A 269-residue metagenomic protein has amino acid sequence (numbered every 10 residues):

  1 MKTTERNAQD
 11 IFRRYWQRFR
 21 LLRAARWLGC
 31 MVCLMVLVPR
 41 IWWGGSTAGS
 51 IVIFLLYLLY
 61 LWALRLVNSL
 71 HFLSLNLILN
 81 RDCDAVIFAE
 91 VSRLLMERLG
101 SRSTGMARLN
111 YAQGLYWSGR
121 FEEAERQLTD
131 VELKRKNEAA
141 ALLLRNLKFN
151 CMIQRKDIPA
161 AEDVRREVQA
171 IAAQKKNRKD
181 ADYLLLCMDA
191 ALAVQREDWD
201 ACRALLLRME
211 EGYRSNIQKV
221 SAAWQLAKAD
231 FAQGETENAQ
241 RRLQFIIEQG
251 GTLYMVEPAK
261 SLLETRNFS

Functional and structural regions predicted by a protein language model:
M1-L21: Cytosolic juxtamembrane N-terminal segments of multi-pass membrane proteins
T4, G44-S50, L75-V91, L115-T129 (+2 more regions): Helix-turn-helix repeat elements of alpha-solenoid scaffolds
L21, L58-L64, S92-S103, T129-E138 (+3 more regions): Solenoid-like repeat scaffolds
R23-I41: Canonical alpha-helical transmembrane segments of integral membrane proteins
I51-D82: Transmembrane alpha-helices and immediately adjacent membrane-cytoplasm interface residues in multi-pass integral
F72-L73, G105, L109-N110, A140-N150 (+5 more regions): "A position-specific structural signal for the A-helix of alpha-solenoid helical repeats
R120, A124-M188: C-terminal membrane-adjacent module
C202-S269: Long, non-transmembrane cytosolic or organellar matrix-exposed soluble domains/tails of integral membrane proteins
